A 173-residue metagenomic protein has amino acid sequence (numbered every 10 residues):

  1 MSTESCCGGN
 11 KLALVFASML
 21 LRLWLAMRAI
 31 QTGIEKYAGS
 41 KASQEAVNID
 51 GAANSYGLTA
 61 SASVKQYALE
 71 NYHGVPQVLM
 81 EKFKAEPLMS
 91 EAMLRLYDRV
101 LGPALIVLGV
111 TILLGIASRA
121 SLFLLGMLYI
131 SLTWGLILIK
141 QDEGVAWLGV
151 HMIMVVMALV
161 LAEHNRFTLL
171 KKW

Functional and structural regions predicted by a protein language model:
M1-V107, L114-W173: Extended, low-polarity transmembrane helix blocks
